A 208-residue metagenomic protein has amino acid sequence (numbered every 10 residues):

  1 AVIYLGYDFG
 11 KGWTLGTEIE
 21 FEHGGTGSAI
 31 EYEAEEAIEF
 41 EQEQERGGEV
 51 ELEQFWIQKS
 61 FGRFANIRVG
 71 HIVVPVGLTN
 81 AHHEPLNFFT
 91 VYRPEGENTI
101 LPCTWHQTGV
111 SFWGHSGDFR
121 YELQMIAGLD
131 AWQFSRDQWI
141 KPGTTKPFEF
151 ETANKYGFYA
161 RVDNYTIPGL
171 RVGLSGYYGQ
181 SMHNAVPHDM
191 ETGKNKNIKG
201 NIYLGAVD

Functional and structural regions predicted by a protein language model:
A1-A131, N154-Y159, D163-R171: Outer membrane beta-barrel
R120, L129-D208: Surface-exposed beta-loop-beta
